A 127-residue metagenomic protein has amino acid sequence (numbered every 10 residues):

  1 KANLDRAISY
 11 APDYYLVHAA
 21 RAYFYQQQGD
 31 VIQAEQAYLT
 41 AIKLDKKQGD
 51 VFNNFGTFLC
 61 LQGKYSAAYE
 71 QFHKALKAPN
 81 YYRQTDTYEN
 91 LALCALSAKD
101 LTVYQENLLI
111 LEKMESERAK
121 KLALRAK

Functional and structural regions predicted by a protein language model:
K1-R6, Q27-T40, Q62-K74, A98-N107 (+1 more regions): Structural signature of tandem alpha-helical TPR/SEL1-like repeats, specifically the intra-repeat loop/turn
R6-Y23, Q28: Short, charge-rich amphipathic alpha-helical segments embedded in non-transmembrane helical bundles/solenoids
Y10, K43-L44, A78-N80, K113-M114: Structural marker of alpha-solenoid helical repeat scaffolds
Y15-L16, G49-D50, R83-T85, A119: Helix-start (N-cap) detector for alpha-helical repeat units in TPR-like alpha-solenoids, especially tetratricopeptide
A20, N54, Y88-N90, L124: Canonical tetratricopeptide repeat
K47-T57: Mid-length scaffold segments of soluble, non-membrane domains
L91-K127: Terminal, low-structured helical/coil segments at or just beyond the last alpha-helical repeat
